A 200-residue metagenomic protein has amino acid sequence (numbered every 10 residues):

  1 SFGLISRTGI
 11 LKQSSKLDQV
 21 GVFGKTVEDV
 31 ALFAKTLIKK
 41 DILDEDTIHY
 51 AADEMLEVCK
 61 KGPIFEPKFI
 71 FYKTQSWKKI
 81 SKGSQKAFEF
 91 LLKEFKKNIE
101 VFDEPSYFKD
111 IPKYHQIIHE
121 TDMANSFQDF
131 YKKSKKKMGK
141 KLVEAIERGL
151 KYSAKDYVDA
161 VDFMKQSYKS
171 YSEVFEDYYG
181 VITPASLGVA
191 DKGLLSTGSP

Functional and structural regions predicted by a protein language model:
F2-Q85: A short helix-breaking turn/cap at a secondary-structure junction
I5-T8, V20-F23, F33-L43, G62 (+6 more regions): Change "in soluble alpha/beta enzymes" to "in soluble alpha/beta proteins
I42-I48, K97-S106: Flexible, glycine/charged-enriched surface loops at secondary-structure junctions
T47, H115, V158-D159, G188-P200: Short, surface-exposed loop/helix-turn segments at secondary-structure junctions that function as lids/hinges flanking
E54-L56, I80-E104, F127-K133, Y157 (+1 more regions): Acyltransferase
P63-Y72, Y114-S172: Short helix-loop capping/hinge segments that flank enzyme active sites or metal/cofactor-binding pockets
K82-S84, I111-T121, K192-G198: Short glycine/threonine-rich loop-to-helix capping motif typified by GTGT followed within a few residues by an Asp-Pro
